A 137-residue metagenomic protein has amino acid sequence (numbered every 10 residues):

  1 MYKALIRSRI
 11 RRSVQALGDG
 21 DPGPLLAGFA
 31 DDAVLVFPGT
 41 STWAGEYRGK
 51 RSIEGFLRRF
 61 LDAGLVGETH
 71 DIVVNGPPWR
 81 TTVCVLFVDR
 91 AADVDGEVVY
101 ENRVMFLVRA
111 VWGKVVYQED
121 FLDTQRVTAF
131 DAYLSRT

Functional and structural regions predicted by a protein language model:
M1-A27, D31, L134-T137: Short, low-complexity N-terminal intrinsically disordered segments enriched in polar/charged residues
Y2, G23-L26, A30-W79: A solvent-exposed, acidic/Ser-Thr-rich amphipathic alpha-helical stretch
S13, L25-L26, A33, G49 (+4 more regions): Hydrophobic pocket/interface hotspot
T69-V74, V88-R90, R103-R109: Hydrophobic/aromatic beta-strand elements that line small-molecule binding cavities or substrate pockets in beta-rich
W79-D89: A short hydrophobic beta-strand element
A91-E101: Short, cysteine-centered beta-strand-loop-beta hairpins and adjacent loop/turn segments enriched in charged/polar
R103-D131: Short beta-strand edge/turn micro-motifs at domain boundaries
